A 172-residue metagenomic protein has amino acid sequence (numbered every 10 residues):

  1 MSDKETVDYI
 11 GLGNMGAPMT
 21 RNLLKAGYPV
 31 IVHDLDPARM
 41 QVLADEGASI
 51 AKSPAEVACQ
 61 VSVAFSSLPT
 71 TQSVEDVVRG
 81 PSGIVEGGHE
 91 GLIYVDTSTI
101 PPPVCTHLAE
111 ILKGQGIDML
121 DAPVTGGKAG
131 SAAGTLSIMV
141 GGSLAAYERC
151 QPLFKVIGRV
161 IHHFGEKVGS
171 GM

Functional and structural regions predicted by a protein language model:
M1-S67, L92, K128: NAD(P)+-binding Rossmann beta1-loop-alpha1 motif at the extreme N-terminus of oxidoreductases
S2, K25, D45, H89 (+3 more regions): Short, well-ordered coil/turn elements that cap or connect secondary structure elements
V7, L12, Y94, T99-M172: Rossmann-fold dinucleotide-binding core
M19, R39, S53, S73 (+3 more regions): Hydrophobic alpha-helical segments typical of transmembrane helices and their membrane-interface/capping positions
T20-R21, A44, D76-R79, T106-A109 (+1 more regions): Short amphipathic alpha-helical segments
A44-G47, G80, H89, A132-T135: Acidic, glycine-centered active-site loop in nucleotide-sugar glycosyltransferases
P54-M119: Rossmann-fold NAD(P) dinucleotide-binding segment
